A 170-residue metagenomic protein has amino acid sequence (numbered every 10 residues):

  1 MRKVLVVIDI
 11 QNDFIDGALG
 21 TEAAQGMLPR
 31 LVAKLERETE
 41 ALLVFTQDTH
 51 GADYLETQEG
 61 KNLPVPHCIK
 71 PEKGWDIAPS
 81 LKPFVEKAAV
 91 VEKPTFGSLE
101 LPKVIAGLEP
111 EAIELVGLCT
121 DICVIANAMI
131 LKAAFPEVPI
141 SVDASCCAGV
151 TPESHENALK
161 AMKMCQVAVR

Functional and structural regions predicted by a protein language model:
M1-V90, E156, K160-K163: Active-site acidic carboxylates
V4, L42-V44, A112-E114, P139-S141: A structural signal for isolated positions on well-ordered beta-strands in alpha/beta enzyme cores
A18, L55-T57, L101-K103, A126-A128 (+1 more regions): Short, well-ordered secondary-structure micro-motifs
V32-E36, I125-F135: Histidine-anchored nucleotide/phosphate-binding helix
H50-A52, G74, F96-L99, C147-G149: Short, catalytically relevant binding-site loops at active-site mouths
P71-I122: Internal catalytic-core helix/loop-beta-alpha segment that presents or stabilizes conserved functional determinants
E114-L118, V138-V150, R170: A short glycine-rich beta-strand->turn/loop micro-motif centered on a GG-aromatic cluster
C147-L159: Structured adenosyl-cofactor binding patch, chiefly the S-adenosyl-L-methionine
